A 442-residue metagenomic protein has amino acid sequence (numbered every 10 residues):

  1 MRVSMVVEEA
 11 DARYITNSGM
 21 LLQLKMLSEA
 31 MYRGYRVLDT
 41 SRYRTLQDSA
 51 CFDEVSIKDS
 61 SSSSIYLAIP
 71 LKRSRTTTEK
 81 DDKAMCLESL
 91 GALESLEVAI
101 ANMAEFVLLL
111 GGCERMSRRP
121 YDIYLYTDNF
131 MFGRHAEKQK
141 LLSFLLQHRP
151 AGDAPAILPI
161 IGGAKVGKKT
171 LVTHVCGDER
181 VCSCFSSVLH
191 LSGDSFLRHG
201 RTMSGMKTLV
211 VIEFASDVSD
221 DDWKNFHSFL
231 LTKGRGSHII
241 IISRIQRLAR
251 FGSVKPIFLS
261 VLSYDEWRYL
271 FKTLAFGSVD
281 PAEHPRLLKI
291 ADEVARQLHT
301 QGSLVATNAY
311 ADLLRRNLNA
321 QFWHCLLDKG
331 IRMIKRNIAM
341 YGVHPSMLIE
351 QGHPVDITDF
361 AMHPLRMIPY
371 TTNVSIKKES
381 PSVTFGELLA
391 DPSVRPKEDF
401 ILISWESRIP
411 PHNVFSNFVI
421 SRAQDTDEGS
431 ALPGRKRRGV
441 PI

Functional and structural regions predicted by a protein language model:
R2-M116, L326: Charged, amphipathic alpha-helical interaction modules
S4-M5, E9-Y14, R235-G236, I245-V374: Non-catalytic, charged helical/coil tracts that couple and regulate nucleotide-powered enzyme cores
Y14-N17, T45, H148-P150, L197-H199 (+3 more regions): Leucine-rich repeat
T16-K25, D48-S56, C113-S117, A156-G162 (+7 more regions): Short amphipathic alpha-helical segments embedded in low-complexity Lys/Glu-rich regions
V37, R44-F52, C184-V188, T202-S204 (+1 more regions): Surface-exposed helical/coil interface segments that assemble multiprotein signaling complexes
Q47-A50, S143-L146, L171-D178, D222-L230 (+4 more regions): Short coil/turn segments at secondary-structure boundaries
S95-V166, T170-E179, V188, S192-R201 (+2 more regions): N-terminal flanking helix/linker immediately upstream of nucleotide/cofactor-binding cores
R180-C182, G200-S260: A conserved switch/coupling segment of P-loop NTPase cores
